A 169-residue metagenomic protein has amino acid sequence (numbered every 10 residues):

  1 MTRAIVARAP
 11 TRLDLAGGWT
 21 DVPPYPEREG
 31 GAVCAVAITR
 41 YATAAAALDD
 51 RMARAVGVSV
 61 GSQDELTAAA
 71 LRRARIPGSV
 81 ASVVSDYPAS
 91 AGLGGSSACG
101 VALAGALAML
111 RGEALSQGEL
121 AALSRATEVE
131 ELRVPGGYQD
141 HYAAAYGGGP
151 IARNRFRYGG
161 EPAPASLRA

Functional and structural regions predicted by a protein language model:
T2-V6, P10, A16, D21-G31 (+1 more regions): ATP-dependent small-molecule kinase catalytic core of the GHMP/sugar-kinase superfamily and closely related
R3-V6, I38-T127: Anion-binding (especially nucleotide phosphate/pyrophosphate-binding) glycine-rich loop and adjoining beta-alpha core
T11-L13, R40-A42, S79, Q139-D140: Change "...and in nucleic-acid phosphodiester-cleaving endonucleases..." to "...and in nucleic-acid processing enzymes
A16, A32, V60-D64: Low-complexity, intrinsically disordered regions enriched in charged/polar residues
